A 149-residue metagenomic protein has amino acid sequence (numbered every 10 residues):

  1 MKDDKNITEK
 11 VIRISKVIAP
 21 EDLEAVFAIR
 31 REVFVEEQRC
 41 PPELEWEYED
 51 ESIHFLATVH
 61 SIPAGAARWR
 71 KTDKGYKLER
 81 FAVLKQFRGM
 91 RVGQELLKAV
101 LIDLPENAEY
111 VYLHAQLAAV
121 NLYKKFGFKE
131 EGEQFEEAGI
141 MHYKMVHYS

Functional and structural regions predicted by a protein language model:
K2-L44, E49-S52, T58-V59: Short amphipathic alpha-helix that is part of the acyltransferase structural core
S52-H54, I140-K144: Short hydrophobic/aromatic beta-strand or adjacent loop that forms the aromatic wall/cage of a ligand/substrate-binding
L56, I62-R70, K77-A82: Conserved beta-strand in the GNAT
K71-E79, R88, N107, E137-M141: A conserved beta-turn-beta hairpin within the catalytic core of GNAT-like acetyltransferases that forms part
V83, G89-I102: Conserved acetyl-CoA-binding loop-helix of GNAT-fold acetyltransferases
D103-Q116: Conserved GNAT acetyl-CoA-binding A-motif
L117-M141: Conserved active-site alpha-helix within GNAT-family acetyltransferase domains
